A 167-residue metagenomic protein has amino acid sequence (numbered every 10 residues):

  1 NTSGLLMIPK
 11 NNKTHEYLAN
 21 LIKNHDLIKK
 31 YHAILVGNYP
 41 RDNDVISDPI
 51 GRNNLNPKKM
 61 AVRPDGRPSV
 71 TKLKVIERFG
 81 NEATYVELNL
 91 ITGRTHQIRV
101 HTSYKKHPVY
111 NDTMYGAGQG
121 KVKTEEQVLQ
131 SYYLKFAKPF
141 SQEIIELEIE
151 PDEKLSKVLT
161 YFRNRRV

Functional and structural regions predicted by a protein language model:
N1-V167: RNA pseudouridine synthases
